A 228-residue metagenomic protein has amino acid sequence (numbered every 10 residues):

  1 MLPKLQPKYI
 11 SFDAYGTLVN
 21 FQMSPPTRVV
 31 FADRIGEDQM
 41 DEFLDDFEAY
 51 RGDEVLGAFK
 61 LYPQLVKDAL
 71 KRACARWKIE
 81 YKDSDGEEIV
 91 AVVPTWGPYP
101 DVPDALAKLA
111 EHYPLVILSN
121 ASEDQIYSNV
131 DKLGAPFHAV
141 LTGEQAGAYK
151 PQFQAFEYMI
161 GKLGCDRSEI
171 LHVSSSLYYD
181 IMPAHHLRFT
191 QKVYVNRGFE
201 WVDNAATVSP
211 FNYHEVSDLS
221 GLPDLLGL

Functional and structural regions predicted by a protein language model:
M1-Y9, P103, A107, Y113-L228: Asp-based, Mg2+/Mn2+-dependent phosphohydrolase catalytic module
L2-P100, D124: N-terminal helical cap/lid subdomain that shapes the substrate entry/recognition surface in HAD-like hydrolases
